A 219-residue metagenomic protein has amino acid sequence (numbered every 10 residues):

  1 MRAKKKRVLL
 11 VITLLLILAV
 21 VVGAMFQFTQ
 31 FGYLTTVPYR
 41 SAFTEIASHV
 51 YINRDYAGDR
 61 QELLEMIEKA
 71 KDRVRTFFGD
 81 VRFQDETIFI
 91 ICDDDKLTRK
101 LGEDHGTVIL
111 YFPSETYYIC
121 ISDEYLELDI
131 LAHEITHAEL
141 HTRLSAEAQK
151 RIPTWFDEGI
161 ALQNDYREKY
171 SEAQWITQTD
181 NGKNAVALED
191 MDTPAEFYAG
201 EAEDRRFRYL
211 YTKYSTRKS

Functional and structural regions predicted by a protein language model:
L10-F28: Hydrophobic membrane-insertion alpha-helices, especially the h-region of bacterial N-terminal signal peptides
F28-S48: Ser/Thr/Pro/Gly-rich low-complexity linker/stalk segments immediately outside membranes or between
A42-R60, T116: Acidic/histidine-rich, surface-exposed loop or edge segments in extracytoplasmic proteins
E62-S114, E124: Auxiliary, metal-adjacent structural segments of Zn-dependent hydrolase domains
E115-A132, A146-I152: Short pre-active-site segment immediately N-terminal to the catalytic Zn-binding motif
D129-S145, E158-L162: Active-site recognition of the HExxH zinc-binding catalytic motif
K150-M191: Post-HExxH zinc-binding segment in Zn-dependent metallohydrolases
W175-S219: Amphipathic alpha-helical substructures
